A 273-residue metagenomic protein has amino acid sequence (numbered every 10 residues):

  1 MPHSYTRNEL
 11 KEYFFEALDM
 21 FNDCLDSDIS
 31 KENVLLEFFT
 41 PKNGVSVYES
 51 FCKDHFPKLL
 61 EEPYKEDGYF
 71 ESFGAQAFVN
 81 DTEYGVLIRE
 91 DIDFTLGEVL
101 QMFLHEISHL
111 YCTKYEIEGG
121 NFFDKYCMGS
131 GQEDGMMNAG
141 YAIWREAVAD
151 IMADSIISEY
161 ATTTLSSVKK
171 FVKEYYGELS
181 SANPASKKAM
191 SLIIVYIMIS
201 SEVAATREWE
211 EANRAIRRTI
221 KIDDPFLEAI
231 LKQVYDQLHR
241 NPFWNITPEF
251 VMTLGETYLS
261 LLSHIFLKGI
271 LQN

Functional and structural regions predicted by a protein language model:
M1-Q76, R240-N245, E256, S260-N273: A metal-dependent hydrolase signature that marks the N-terminal structural subdomain at the beginning of catalytic folds
D23-K31, I117-G119, S158-T162: Surface-exposed helix-capping loop/turn segments at secondary-structure junctions
F56-F103, I107-K114: Active-site scaffold of zinc-dependent metalloenzymes
G97-E98, C112-W144: Post-HEXXH active-site segment of zinc metalloproteases
L110-E118, M152-E159: Active-site catalytic microenvironments for nucleophilic, acid-base chemistry
A149: Mixed-charge (Asp/Glu-Lys/Arg
M152-E178: Short helix/loop segments within enzyme catalytic domains that coordinate or immediately flank catalytic cofactors
K170-N273: Pan-zinc metallopeptidase signature
